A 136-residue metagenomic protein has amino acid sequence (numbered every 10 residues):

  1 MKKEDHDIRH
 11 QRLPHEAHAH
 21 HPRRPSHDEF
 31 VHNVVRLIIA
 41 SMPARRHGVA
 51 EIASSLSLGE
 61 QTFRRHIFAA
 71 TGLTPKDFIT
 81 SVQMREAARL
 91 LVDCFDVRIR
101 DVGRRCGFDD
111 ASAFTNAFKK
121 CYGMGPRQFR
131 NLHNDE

Functional and structural regions predicted by a protein language model:
K2-N33, L56, A69-D77, S81: Short, Lys/Arg-enriched, Trp-marked, Pro/Gly-tolerant hinge/linker segments that flank
H6-A17, H21, N116-E136: …primarily DNA-binding HTH/wHTH and HhH modules…
S26, N33-H47, I67, T71 (+3 more regions): Basic, amphipathic alpha-helical hairpins
A50, A69-D109, L132-E136: Terminal helix-turn-helix DNA-binding modules in bacterial transcription factors
A50-G59, F63, I67, D101-D109 (+2 more regions): Append "Primarily bacterial transcriptional regulators
G59-E60, F78, G125: Coiled-coil-like amphipathic alpha-helices with heptad-repeat character
